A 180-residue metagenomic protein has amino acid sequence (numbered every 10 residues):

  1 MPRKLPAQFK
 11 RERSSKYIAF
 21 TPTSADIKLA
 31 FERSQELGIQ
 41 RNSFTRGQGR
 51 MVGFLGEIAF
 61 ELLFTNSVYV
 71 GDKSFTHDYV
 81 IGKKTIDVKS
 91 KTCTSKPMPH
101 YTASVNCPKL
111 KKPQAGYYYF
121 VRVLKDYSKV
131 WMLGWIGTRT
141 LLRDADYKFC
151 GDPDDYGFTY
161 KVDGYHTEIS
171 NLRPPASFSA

Functional and structural regions predicted by a protein language model:
M1-G82, K89-A180: Nucleic-acid endonuclease domains
